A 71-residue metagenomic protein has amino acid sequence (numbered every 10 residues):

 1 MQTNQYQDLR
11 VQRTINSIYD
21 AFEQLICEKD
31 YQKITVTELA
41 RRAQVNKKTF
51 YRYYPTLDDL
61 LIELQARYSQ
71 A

Functional and structural regions predicted by a protein language model:
M1-V11: N-terminal intrinsically disordered/low-complexity leader segments
Q2, Q70-A71: A short, surface-exposed helix-loop junction/capping segment
Q12-E23, Q32-V36, Q44, Y53-Q70: An amphipathic alpha-helix adjacent to DNA-recognition modules
I26: GIY-YIG nuclease signature motif recognition
R41: Alpha-helical residues within the helix-turn-helix
K48: Key DNA-contact positions within bacterial/archaeal DNA-binding proteins
